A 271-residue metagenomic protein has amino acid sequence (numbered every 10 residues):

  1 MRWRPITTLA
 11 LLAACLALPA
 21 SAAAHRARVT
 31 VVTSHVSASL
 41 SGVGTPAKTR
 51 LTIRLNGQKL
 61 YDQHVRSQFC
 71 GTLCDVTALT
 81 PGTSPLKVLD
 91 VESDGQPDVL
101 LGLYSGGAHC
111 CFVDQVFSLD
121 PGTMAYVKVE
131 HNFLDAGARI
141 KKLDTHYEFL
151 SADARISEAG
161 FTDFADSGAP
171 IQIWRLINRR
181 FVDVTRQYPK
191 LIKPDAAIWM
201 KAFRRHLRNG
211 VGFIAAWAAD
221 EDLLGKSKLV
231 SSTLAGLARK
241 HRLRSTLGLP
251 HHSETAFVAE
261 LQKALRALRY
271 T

Functional and structural regions predicted by a protein language model:
T7-A17: Bacterial N-terminal signal peptides
A23-K48, L150-T271: Acidic, small-residue rich beta-repeat scaffolds with periodic aromatic anchors
A24-T83: Terminal domain-start segments
T33-S41, K87-Y104, K141-E158: Acidic/hydrophobic-patterned starts of short beta strands in beta-sheet-rich repeat architectures
R54-N56, C111-V127, S167-G168, W174-R180: Beta-propeller blade repeat segments, especially FG-GAP/WD-type strand-to-loop junctions in 6- to 7-bladed propeller
R66-C70, N132-A138, P189-I192: Short coil/turn segments at the loop-to-beta-strand junctions that recur within blades of beta-propeller repeat folds
T77-V88, R204-G212: Signature of short aromatic-glycine-proline-rich micro-motifs recurring in repeat-based ectodomains
P81-L86, F133-K141: Repeated scaffold domains used in trafficking and secretory/extracellular systems, primarily beta-propellers
